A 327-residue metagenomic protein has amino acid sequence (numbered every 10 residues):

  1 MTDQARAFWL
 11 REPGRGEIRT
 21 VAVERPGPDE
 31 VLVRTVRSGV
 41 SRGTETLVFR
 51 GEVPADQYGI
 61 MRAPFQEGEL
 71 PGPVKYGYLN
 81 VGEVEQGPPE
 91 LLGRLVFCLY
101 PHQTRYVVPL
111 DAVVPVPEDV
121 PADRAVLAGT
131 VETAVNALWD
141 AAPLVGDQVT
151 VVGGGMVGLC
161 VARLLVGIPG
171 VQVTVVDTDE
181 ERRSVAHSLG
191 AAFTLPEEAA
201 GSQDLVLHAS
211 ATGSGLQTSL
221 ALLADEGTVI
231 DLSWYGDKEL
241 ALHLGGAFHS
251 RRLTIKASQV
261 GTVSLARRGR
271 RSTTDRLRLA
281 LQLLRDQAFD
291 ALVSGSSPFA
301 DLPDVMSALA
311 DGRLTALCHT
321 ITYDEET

Functional and structural regions predicted by a protein language model:
E24-V40, V48, E52-Y100: Glycine-rich beta-strand-centered segment in the early N-terminal region that forms part of a ligand/cofactor-binding
D29, G146, E226-G227: Beta-strand-connecting loops/turns
F97-L110: A structural motif shared across PLP-dependent enzymes of the aminotransferase-like
D111-A122, E198-A199: Glycine/charged-rich beta-loop-alpha catalytic/anionic-binding loops adjacent to active sites
P121-P196: Mid-domain Rossmann-like dinucleotide-binding core that forms the NAD(H)/NADP(H) cofactor-binding site
S184-K256: Glycine-rich cofactor phosphate-binding loops and adjacent beta1-alpha1 units of small-molecule cofactor enzyme domains
H243-S294: C-terminal substrate-binding/catalytic core of Rossmann-like NAD(P)-dependent dehydrogenases/reductases
L253, R278-L281, Q287-G295, P303-T327: C-terminal capping/lid region of NAD(P)-dependent oxidoreductase domains
